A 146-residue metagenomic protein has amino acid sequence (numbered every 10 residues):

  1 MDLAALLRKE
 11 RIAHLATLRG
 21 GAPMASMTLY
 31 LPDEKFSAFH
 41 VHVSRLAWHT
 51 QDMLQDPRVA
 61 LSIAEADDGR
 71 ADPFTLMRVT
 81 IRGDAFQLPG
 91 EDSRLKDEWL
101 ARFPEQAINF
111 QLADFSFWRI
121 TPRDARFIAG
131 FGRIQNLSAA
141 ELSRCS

Functional and structural regions predicted by a protein language model:
M1-L54: An N-terminal domain-cap segment
R19-P23, A71, N109-F110: Short glycine/serine/proline-enriched coil/turn segments at secondary-structure junctions
M24-S26, M77-I81, Q135: Short beta-strand segments
F36-A38, R58, D124: Structural motif
S44, A64, G130-G132: Surface loops and adjacent helix of pleckstrin homology
W48-R102, L112-F115, P122: Short, structured beta-strand-loop surface elements
R102-S146: C-terminal edge-of-domain segments
